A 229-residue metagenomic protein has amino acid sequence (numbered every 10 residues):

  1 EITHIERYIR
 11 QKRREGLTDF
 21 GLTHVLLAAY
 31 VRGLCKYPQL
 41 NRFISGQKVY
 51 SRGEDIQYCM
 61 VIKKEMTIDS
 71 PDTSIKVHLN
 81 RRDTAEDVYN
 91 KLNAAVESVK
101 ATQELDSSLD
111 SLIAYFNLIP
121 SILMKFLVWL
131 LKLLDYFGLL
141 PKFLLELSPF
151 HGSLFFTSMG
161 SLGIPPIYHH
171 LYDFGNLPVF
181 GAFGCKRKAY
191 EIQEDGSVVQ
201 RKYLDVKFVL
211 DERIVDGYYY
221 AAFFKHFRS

Functional and structural regions predicted by a protein language model:
E1-S229: C-terminal catalytic/motor cores of large multi-domain enzyme assemblies
